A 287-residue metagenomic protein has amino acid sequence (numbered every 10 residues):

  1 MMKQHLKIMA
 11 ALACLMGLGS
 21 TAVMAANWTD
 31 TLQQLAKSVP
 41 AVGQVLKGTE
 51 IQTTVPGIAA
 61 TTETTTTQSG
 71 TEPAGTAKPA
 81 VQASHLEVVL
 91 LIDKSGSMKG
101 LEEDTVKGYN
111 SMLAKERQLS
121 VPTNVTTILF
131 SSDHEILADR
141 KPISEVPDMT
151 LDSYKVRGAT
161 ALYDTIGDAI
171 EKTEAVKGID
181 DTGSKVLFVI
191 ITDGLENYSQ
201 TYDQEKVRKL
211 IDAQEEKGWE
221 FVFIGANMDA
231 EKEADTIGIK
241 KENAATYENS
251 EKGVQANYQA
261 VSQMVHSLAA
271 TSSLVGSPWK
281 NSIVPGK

Functional and structural regions predicted by a protein language model:
M2-A10: Bacterial N-terminal signal peptides that target proteins for export
A11-G19: Bacterial N-terminal signal peptides
A22-K287: Acidic, low-complexity intrinsically disordered regions
